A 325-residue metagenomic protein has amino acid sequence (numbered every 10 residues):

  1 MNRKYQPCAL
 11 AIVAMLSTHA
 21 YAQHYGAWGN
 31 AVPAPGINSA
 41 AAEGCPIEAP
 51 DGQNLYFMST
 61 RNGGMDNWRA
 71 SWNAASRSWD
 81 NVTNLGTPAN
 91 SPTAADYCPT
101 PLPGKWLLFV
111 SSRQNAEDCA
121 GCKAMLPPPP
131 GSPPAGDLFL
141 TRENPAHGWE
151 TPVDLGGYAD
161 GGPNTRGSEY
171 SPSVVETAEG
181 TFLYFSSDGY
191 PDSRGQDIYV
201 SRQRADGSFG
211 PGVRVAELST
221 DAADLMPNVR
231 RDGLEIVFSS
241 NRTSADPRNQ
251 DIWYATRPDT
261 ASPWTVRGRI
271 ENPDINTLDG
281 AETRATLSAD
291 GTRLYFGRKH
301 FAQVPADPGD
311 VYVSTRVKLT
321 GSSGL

Functional and structural regions predicted by a protein language model:
M1-A9: Bacterial N-terminal signal peptides that target proteins for export
C8-S17: Bacterial N-terminal signal peptides
A22-L325: Short, conserved micro-motifs composed of acidic
